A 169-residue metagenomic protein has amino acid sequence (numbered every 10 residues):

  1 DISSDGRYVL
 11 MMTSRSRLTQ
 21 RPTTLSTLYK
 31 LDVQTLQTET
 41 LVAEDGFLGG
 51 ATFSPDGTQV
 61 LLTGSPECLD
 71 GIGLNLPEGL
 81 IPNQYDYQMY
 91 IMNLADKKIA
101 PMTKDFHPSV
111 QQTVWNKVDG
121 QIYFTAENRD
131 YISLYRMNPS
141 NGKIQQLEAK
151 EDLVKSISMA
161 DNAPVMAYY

Functional and structural regions predicted by a protein language model:
D1, M12-T27, T40-G49, T63-Y90 (+4 more regions): A flexible loop/linker signature enriched in serine peptidases of the S9 family
S4-D5, P55-D56, K117-D119, M159-N162: Residue-level detector of Asp-centered blade-edge/turn motifs that repeat once per structural unit in beta-propeller
R7, E39, T58, K97 (+2 more regions): Glycine-centered loop/turn positions within well-structured domains that cap or flank conserved ligand/cofactor-binding
V9, G57-V60, Q121-I122, P164-M166: Hydrophobic beta-strand positions that form the internal "hydrophobic ladder" of WD40/Gbeta-like beta-propeller blades
D32-L36, N93-K97, N138-G142: Short loop/turn segments that connect beta-strands within beta-propeller blades
I91, S158, A163-V165: C-terminal structured domain segments across diverse proteins
